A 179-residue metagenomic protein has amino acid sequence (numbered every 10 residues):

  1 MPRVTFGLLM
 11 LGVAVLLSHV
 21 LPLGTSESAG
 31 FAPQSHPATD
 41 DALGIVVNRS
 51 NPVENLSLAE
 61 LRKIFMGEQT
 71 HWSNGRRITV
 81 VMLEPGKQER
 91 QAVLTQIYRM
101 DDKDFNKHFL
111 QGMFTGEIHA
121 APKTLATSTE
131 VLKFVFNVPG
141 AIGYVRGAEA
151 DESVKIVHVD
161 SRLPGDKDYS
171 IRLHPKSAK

Functional and structural regions predicted by a protein language model:
M1-V4: Positively charged n-region of N-terminal signal peptides that target proteins for export
L8-P22: Bacterial N-terminal signal peptides
L21-S35: Sec/Tat signal peptide C-region and signal peptidase I cleavage site
F31-K179: Exported/periplasmic ABC-transporter solute-binding proteins
